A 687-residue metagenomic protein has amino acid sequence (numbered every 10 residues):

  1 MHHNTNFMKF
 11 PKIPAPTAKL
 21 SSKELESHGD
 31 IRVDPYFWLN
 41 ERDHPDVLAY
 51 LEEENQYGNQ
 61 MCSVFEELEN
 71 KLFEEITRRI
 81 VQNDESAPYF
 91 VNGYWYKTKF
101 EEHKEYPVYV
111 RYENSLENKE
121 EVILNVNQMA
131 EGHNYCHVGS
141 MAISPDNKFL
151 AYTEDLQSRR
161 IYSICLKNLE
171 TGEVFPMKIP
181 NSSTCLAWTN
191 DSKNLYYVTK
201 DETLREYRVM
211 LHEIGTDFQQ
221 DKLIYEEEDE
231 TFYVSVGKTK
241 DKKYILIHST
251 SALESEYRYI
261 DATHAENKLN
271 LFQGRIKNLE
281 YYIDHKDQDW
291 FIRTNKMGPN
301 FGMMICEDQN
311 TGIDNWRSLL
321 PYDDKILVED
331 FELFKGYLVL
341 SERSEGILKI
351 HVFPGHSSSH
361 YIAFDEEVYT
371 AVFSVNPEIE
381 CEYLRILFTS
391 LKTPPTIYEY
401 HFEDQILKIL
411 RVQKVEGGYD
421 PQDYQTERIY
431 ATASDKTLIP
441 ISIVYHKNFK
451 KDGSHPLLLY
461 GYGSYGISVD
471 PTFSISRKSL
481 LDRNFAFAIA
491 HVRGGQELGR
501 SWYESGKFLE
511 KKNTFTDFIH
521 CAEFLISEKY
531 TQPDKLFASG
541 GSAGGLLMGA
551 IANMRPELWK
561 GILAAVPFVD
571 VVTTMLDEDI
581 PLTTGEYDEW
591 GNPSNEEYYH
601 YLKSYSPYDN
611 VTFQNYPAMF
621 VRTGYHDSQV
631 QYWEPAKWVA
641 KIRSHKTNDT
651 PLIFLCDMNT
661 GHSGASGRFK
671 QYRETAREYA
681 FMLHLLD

Functional and structural regions predicted by a protein language model:
P45-A142, T153, F232-H285, S318 (+6 more regions): Non-catalytic accessory segments flanking enzyme active sites
W95, N147-L150, L195-Y196, I245 (+3 more regions): Hydrophobic beta-strand positions that form the internal "hydrophobic ladder" of WD40/Gbeta-like beta-propeller blades
F100-P107, A130-Y135, E154-S163, K178-N181 (+7 more regions): A flexible loop/linker signature enriched in serine peptidases of the S9 family
V110-E113, C165-N168, M210-T216, Y259-A262 (+2 more regions): Beta-propeller blade signature
N127-M141, T153-R159, E173-F175, Y400-I406 (+7 more regions): Cap/lid segment of the alpha/beta-hydrolase catalytic domain
N168-P180, T216-E228, T263-Q273, T311-P321 (+1 more regions): Blade-edge beta-strand/turn elements of extracellular beta-propeller and related beta-sheet repeat scaffolds
E227-K325, E329-F331, K335-Y337, N615-Y616 (+1 more regions): Long hydrophobic segments that form regular secondary structure
I489-D687: Active-site-proximal cap/loop segments of hydrolase catalytic domains
